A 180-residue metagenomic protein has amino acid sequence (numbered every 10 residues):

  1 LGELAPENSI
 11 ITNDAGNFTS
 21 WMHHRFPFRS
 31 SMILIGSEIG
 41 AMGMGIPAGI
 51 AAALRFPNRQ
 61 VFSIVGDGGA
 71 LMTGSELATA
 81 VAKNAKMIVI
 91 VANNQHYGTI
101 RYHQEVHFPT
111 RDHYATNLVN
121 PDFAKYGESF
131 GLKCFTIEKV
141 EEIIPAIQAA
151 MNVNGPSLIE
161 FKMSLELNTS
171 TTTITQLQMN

Functional and structural regions predicted by a protein language model:
L1-P47, A52: Active-site diphosphate/adenylate-binding microenvironment
T19-S20, G40-G43, A70-L71, Q95-T99 (+1 more regions): Short gly/pro/ser/thr-enriched loop/turn and capping motifs at secondary-structure boundaries
M22-P27, P47, G74-L77, T99-Q104 (+1 more regions): Short acidic, glycine/serine/threonine-rich loops at helix termini
F28-I33, H103-R111, Q178-M179: Short glycine/proline- and charge-enriched loop/turn segments that cap or connect secondary-structure elements
R55-V119: Conserved thiamine diphosphate
E105-Q148: Conserved thiamine diphosphate
V140-N180: Glycine/aspartate-rich loop-and-adjacent alpha/beta segment that forms the canonical ThDP
